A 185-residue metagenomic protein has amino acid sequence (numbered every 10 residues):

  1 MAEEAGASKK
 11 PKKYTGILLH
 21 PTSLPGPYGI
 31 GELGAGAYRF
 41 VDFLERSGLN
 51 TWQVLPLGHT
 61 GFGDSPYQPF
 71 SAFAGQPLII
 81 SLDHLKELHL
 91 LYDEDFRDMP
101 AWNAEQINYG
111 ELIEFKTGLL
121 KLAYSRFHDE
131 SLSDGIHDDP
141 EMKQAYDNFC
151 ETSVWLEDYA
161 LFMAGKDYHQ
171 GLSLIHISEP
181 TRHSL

Functional and structural regions predicted by a protein language model:
K9-Y28: N-terminal small/glycine-rich loop or linker at the start of catalytic domains across soluble metabolic enzymes
Y28-S47, L156: Aromatic- and glycine-enriched glycan-recognition loops and surfaces that form the carbohydrate-binding subsites
L44, V54, F162: Conserved, mostly hydrophobic/aromatic
Q53-G63: Short, solvent-exposed turn/loop segments enriched in Gly/Ser/Thr/Pro and often Arg
Y67-Y92: Acidic, His- and aromatic-enriched active-site or binding-groove loops in soluble protein domains that engage sugars
K86-E130: Conserved phosphoryl-transfer catalytic core
E130-M163: Coupling/switch/interface segments within P-loop NTPase motor domains and analogous charged loops in nucleic-acid
I175-L185: Single conserved hydrophobic/aromatic residue that forms the stacking wall/gate of nucleotide- or nucleobase-binding
